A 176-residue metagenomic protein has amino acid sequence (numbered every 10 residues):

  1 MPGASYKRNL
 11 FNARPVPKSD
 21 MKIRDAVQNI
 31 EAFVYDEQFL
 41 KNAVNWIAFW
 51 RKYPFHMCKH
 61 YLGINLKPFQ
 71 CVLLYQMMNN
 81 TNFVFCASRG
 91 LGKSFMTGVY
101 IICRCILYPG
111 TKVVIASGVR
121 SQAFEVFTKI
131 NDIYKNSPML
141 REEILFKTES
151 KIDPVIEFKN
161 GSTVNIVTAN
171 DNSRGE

Functional and structural regions predicted by a protein language model:
P2-E176: Phosphate/NTP-binding elements of NTP-utilizing enzymes
